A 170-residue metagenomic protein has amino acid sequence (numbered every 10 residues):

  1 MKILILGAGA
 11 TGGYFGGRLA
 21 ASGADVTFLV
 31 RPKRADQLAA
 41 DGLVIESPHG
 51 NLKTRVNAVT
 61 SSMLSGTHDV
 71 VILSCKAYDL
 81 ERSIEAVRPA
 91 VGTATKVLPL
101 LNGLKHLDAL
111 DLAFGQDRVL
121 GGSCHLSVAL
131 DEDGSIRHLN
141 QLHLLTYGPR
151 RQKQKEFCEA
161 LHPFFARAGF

Functional and structural regions predicted by a protein language model:
M1-L43, S47: NAD(P)+-binding Rossmann beta1-loop-alpha1 motif at the extreme N-terminus of oxidoreductases
S22, D41, T93-A94, R167-A168: Structured helix-beta-strand junction loops
R34-Q37, L107-D108, K155-E156: Short, charged/polar "capping" segments at the starts of alpha-helices and the immediately preceding loops
P48-N51, R150: Active-site-adjacent segment of FAD-dependent monooxygenases/related oxidoreductases
L52-S135: Rossmann-like NAD(P)(H) cofactor-binding subdomain of soluble oxidoreductases
P89-A90, A113-R118, D131-F170: Internal alpha-helical scaffold of NAD(P)-dependent oxidoreductase catalytic cores
